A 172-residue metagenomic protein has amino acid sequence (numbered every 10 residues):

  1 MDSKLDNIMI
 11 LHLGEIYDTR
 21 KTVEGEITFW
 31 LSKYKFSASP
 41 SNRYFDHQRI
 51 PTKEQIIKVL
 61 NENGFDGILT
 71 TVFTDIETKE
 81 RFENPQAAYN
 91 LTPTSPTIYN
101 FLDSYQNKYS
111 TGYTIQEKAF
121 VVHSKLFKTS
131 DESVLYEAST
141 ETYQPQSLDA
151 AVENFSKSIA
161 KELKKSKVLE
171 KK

Functional and structural regions predicted by a protein language model:
M1-L5, P96-K172: C-terminal/domain-edge helix-coil "capping" segments
N7-F82: N-terminal segment of the mature soluble domain
G25-I27, Q55, F82-P85, N90 (+3 more regions): General N-terminal targeting signals
K33, N63, T92-P93, S158-K161: Short, intrinsically disordered/low-complexity patches at protein termini and at juxtamembrane boundaries
K53-L126: Surface-exposed short loop/turn segments
